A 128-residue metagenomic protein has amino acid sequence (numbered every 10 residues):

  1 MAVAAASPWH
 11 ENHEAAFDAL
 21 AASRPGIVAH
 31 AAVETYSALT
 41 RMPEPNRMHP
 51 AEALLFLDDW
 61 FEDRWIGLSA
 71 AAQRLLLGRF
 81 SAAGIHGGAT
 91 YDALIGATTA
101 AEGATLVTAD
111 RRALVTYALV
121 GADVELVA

Functional and structural regions predicted by a protein language model:
M1, R111-R112: Alpha-helix/helix-capping structural signal
M1-A4, S37-T40, D58, G78: Generic alpha-helical structural context detector
M1-V28, P43-E52, V120: Short, well-structured N-terminal submotif of metal-dependent ribonuclease cores
F17-P45, W60, R64-A70: PIN/NYN-family metal-dependent endoribonuclease catalytic core
I27-A29, G88-A89, D110, E125-A128: Histidine- and aromatic-rich ligand-binding microenvironments
D63-R111: Active-site neighborhoods of divalent-metal-dependent phosphate/nucleic-acid chemistry enzymes
L114-V120: Short loop/helix-cap segments at secondary-structure boundaries that form the rim of catalytic
